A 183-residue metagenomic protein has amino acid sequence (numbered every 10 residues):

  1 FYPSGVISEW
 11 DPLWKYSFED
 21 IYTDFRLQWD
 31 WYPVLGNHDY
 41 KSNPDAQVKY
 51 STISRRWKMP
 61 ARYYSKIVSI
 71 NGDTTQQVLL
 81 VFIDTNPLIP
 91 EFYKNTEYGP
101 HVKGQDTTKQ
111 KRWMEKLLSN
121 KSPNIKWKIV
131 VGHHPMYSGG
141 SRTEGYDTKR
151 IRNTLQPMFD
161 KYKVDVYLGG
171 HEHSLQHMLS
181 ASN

Functional and structural regions predicted by a protein language model:
P3-K126, R142-V166, E172-N183: Extended active-site neighborhood of metal-dependent phosphoesterases/phosphodiesterases
Y137: ATP-dependent adenylate-handling ligase core
